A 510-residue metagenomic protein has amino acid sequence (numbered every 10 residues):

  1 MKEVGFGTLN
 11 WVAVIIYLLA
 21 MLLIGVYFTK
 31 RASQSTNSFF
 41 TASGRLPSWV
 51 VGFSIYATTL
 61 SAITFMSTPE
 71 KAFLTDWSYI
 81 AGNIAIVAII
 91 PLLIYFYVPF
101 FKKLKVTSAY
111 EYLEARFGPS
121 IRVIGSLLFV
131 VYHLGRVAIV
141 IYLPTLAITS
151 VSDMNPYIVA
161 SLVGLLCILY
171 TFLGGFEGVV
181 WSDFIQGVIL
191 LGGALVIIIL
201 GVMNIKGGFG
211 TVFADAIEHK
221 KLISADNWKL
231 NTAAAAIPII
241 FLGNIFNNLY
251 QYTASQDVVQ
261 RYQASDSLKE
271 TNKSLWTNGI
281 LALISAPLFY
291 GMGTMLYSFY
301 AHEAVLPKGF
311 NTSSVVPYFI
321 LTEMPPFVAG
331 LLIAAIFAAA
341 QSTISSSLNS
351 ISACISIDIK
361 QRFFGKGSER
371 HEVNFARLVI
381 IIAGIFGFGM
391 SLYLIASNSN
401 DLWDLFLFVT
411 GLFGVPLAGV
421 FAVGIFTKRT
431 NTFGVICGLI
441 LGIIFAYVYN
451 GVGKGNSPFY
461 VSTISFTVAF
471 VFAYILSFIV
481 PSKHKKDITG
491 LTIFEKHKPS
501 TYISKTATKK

Functional and structural regions predicted by a protein language model:
M1-K510: Membrane-embedded helix-loop-helix hairpins and adjacent transmembrane boundary segments in multi-pass transporters
